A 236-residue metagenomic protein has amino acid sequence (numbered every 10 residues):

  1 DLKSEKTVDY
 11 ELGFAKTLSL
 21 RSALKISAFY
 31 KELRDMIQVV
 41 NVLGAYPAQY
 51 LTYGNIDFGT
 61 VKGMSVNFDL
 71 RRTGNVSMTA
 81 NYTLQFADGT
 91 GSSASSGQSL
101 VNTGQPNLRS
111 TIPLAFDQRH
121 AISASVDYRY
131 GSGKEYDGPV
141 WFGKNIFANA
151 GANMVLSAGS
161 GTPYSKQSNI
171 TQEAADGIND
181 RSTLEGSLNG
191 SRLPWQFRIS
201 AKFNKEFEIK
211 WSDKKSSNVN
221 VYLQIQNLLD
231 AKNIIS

Functional and structural regions predicted by a protein language model:
D1-Y53, T60-K62: Membrane-embedded beta-barrel scaffold of Gram-negative outer-membrane proteins
K3-T17, I56-R71, A115-D117, P139-G143 (+1 more regions): Outer-membrane beta-barrel transmembrane strands
K6, L20, E32-Q38, F86-S92 (+4 more regions): Gram-negative outer-membrane beta-barrel proteins
V8, S22, K62, V76 (+4 more regions): Hydrophobic core residues within well-ordered beta-strands of beta-rich domains
F29-E32, Q49-G161: Gram-negative outer-membrane beta-barrel transporters
V40-G54, T90-S110, S168-E185, S236: Solvent-exposed loop segments that connect transmembrane elements
M78, G133, W141-R181, R192-S200 (+1 more regions): C-terminal beta-signal and adjacent terminal beta-strands/loops of Gram-negative outer-membrane beta-barrel proteins
L188: PAPS-dependent sulfotransferase catalytic core
